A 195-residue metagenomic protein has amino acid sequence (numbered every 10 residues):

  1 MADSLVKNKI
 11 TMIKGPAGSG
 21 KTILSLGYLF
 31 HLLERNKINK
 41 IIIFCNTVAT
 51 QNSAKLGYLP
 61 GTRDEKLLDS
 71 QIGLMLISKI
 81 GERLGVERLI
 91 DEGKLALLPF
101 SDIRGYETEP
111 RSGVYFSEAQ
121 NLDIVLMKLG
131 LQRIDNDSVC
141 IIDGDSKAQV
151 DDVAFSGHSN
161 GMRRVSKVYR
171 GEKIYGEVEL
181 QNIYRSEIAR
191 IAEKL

Functional and structural regions predicted by a protein language model:
D3-G113, N121-L195: Conserved helicase motor core of SF1/SF2 NTP-dependent helicases
E118: Catalytic glutamate of the conserved HExxH
